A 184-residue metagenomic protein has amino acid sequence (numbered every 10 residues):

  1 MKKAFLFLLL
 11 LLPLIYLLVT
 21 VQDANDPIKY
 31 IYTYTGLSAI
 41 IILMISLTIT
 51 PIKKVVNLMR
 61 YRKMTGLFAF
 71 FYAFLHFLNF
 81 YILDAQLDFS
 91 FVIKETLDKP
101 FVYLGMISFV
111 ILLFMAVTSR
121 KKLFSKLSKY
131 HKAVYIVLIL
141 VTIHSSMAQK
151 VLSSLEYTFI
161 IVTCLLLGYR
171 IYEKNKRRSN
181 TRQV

Functional and structural regions predicted by a protein language model:
M1-V184: Membrane-embedded alpha-helical bundles that constitute the cytochrome b-like, heme-associated redox core of multi-pass
